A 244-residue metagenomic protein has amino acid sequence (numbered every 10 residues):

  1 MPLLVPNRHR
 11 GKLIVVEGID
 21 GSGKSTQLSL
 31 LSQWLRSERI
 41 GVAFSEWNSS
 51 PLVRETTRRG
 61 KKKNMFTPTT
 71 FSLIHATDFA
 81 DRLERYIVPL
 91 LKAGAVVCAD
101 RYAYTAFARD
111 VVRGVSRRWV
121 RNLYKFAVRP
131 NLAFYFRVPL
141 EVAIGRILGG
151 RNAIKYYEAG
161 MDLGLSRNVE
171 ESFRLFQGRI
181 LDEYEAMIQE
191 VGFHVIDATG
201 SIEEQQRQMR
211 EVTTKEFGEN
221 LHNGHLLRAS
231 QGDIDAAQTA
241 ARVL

Functional and structural regions predicted by a protein language model:
M1-N7, S32, L148-L244: NTP-dependent small-molecule kinase module
V16: Hydrophobic anchor at the beta1->P-loop junction of P-loop NTPases
I19: P-loop (Walker A) phosphate-binding loop of NTP-binding proteins
K24: Conserved lysine of the Walker
Q27: Hydrophobic positions on the alpha1 helix immediately C-terminal to the Walker A/P-loop
W34, E38-V128: ATP-dependent small-molecule kinase phosphotransfer cores that center on conserved nucleotide phosphate-binding segments
S49-P51, A103-Y104, V138-I144, S201-I202: Conserved nucleotide-binding/hydrolysis micro-motifs of P-loop NTPases
A106-R179: A glycine- and Lys/Arg-enriched "phosphate-lid" helix/loop adjacent to the NTP-binding pocket of small-molecule kinases
